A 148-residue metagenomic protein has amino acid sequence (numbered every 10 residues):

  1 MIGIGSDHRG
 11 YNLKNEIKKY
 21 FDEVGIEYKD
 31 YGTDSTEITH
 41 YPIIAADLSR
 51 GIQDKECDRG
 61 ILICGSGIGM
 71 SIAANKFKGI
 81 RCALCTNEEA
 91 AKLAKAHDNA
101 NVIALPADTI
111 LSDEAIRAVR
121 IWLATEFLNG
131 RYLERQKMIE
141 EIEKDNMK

Functional and structural regions predicted by a protein language model:
G3-G5, R9-G10, E88-K148: C-terminal binding/interaction regions
I4-E23: Glycine-rich phosphate/diphosphate-binding loop of Rossmann-like nucleotide-binding domains
V24, F77-K78, D98: Short, structured coil segments at secondary-structure junctions
E27-I38: A short beta-strand-loop structural module common to alpha/beta enzyme folds
E37-A46: Structural motif
D47-L84: Helix-adjacent hinge/juxtasegments
